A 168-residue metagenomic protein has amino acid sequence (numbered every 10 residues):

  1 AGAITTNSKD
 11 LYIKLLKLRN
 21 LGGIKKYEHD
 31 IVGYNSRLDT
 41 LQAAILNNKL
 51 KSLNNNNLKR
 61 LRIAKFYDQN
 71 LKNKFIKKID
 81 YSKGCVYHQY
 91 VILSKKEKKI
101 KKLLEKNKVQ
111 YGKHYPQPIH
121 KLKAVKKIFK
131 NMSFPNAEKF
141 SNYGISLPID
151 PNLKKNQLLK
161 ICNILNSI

Functional and structural regions predicted by a protein language model:
A1-I4: Glycine-rich phosphate-binding loop of ATP-grasp-fold ATP-dependent ligases
N7-I168: PLP-dependent aminotransferase class I/II
